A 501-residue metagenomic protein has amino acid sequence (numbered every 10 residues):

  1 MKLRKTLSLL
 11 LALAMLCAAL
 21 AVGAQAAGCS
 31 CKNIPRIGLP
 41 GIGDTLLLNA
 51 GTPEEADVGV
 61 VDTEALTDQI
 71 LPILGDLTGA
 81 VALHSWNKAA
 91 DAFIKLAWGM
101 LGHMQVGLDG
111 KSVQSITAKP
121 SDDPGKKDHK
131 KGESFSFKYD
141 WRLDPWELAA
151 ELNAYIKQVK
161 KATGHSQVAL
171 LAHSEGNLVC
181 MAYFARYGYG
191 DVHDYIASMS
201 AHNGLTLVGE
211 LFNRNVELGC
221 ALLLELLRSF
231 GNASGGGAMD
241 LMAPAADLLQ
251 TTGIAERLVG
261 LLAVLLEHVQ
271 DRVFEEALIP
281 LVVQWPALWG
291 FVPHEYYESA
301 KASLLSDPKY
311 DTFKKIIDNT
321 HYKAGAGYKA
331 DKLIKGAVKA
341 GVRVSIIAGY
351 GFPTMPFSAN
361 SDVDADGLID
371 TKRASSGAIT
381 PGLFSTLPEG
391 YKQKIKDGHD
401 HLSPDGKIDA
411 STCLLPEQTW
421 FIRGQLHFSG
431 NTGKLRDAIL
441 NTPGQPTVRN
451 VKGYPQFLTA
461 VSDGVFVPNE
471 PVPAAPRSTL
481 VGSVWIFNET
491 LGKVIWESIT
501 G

Functional and structural regions predicted by a protein language model:
M1-R4, G110: Generic cytosolic/nucleocytoplasmic N-terminal low-complexity/intrinsically disordered segments
L3-Q25: Sec-dependent N-terminal signal peptides of Gram-positive bacterial secreted proteins and lipoproteins
L7, A18, D128-H129, A162 (+1 more regions): A generic structural signal for short, solvent-exposed coil/turn residues that cap or connect secondary-structure
L16, P40, N153, S345-A348: Residue-level recognition of well-ordered secondary-structure positions
A18, V22, I116-P120, A326-K329: Short amphipathic alpha-helical surface micro-motifs
A27-L171, E175-F230, P353, N360-G501: N-terminal non-catalytic accessory region
F135, Y139, L143, R272-S361: Alpha/beta-hydrolase fold catalytic core
A221-S306, Y310-K314: Alpha/beta-hydrolase-fold enzymes
